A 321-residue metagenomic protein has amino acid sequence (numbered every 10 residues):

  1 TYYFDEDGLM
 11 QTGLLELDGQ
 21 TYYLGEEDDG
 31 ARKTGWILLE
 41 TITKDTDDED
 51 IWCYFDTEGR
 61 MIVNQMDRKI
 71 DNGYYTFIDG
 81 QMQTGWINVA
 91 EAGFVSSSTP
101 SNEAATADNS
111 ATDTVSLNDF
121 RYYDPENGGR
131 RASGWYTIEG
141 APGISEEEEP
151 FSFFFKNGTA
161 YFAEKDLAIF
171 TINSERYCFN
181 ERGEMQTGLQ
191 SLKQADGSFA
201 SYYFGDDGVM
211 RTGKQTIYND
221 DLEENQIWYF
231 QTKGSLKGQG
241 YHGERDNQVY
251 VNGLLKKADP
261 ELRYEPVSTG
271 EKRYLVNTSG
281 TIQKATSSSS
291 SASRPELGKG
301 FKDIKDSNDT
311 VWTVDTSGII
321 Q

Functional and structural regions predicted by a protein language model:
T1-Q321: Extracellular adhesion/carbohydrate-binding repeat motifs centered on closely spaced tryptophans
